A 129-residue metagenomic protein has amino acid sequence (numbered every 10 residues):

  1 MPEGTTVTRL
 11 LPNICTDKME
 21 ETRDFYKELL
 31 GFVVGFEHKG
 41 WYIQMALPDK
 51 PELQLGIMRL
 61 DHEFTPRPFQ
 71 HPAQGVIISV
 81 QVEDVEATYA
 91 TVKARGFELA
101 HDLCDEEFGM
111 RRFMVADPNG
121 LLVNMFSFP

Functional and structural regions predicted by a protein language model:
M1-L11, V33-E83, Y89-A116, S127-P129: Vicinal oxygen chelate
T16-K18: Conserved beta-strand-loop-alpha-helix junction that forms the acyl-donor binding cleft
T22-K27, V92, G120: Conserved active-site tyrosine of GNAT-family acetyltransferases
L122-M125: Short glycine-/small-residue motifs
